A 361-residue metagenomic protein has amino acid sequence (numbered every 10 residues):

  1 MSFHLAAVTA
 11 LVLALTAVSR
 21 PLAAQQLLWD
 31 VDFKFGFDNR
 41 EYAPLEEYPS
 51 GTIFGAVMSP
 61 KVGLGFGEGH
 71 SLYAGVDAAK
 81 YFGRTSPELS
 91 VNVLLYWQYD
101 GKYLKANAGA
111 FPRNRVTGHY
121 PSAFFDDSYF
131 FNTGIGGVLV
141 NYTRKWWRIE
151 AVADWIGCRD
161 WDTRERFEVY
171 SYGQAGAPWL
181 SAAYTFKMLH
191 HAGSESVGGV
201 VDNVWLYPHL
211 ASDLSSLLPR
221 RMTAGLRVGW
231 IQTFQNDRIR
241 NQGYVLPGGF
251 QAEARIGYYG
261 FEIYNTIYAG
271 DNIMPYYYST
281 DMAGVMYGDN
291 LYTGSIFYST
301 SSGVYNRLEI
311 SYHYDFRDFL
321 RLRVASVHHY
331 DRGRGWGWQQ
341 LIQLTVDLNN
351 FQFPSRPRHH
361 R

Functional and structural regions predicted by a protein language model:
M1, L22, Y42, Y120-P121: General secondary-structure edge motif
M1-D30, V140, W338-Q352, H360-R361: Bacterial Sec-dependent N-terminal signal peptides
A24-Y42, L72, A106, L226-V228: Transmembrane beta-strand segments of Gram-negative outer membrane beta-barrel proteins
D32, L45-E168, M282-V285, D289 (+3 more regions): Outer-membrane beta-barrel channel domains
K34-G36, A110, Y268: Short loop/turn segments at strand-loop or loop-helix junctions that form parts of catalytic or ligand-binding pockets
E41-E47, R238-R240: Flexible, membrane-facing loop/turn or short amphipathic-helix motifs that contact lipid bilayers or gate lipid-binding
L94, R144-E150, I156, D162 (+1 more regions): Exposed, low-structure sequence patches enriched in small/polar residues
